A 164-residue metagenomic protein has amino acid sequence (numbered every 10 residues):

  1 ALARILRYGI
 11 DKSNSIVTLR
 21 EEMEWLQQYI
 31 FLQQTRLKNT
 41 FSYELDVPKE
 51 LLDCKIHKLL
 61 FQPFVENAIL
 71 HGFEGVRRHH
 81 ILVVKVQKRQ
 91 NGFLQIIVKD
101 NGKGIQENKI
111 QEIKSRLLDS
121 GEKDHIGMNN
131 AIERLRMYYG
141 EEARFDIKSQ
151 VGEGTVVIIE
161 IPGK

Functional and structural regions predicted by a protein language model:
A1-K148, V156-I158: Two-component histidine phosphotransfer core
I159-K164: C-terminal beta-strand of the catalytic ATP-binding
